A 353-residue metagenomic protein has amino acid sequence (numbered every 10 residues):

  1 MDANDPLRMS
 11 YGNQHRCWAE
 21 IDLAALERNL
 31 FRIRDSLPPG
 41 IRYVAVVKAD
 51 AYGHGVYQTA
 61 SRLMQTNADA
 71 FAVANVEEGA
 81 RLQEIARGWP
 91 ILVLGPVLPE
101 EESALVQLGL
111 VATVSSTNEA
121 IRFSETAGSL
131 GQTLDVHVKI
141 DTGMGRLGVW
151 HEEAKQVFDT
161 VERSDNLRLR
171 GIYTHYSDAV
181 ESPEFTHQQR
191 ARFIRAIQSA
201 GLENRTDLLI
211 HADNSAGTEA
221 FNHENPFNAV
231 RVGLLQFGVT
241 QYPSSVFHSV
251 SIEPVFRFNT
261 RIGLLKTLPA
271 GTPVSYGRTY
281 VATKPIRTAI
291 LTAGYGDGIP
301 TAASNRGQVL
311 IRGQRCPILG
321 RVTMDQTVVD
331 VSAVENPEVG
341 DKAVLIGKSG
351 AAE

Functional and structural regions predicted by a protein language model:
D2-F31, D35, E77-E78, V97-P99 (+4 more regions): Active-site anion/phosphate-binding pocket segments in diverse small-molecule metabolic enzymes
Y11-N13, C17-E20, A25-R28, I41-H211 (+1 more regions): Active-site-proximal beta-alpha core segment in soluble small-molecule metabolic enzymes
R34-L37, D69: Basic, often amphipathic N-terminal segments
